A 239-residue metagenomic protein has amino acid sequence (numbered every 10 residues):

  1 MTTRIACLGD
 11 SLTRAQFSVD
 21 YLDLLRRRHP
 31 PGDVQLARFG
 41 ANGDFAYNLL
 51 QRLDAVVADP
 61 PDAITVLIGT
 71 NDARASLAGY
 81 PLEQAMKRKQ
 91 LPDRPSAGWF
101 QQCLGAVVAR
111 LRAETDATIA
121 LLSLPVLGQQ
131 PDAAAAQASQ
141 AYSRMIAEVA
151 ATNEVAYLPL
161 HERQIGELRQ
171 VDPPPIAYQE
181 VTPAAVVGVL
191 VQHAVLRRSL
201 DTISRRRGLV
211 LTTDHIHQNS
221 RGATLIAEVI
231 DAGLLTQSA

Functional and structural regions predicted by a protein language model:
M1-T65: Serine-esterase "nucleophile elbow" of acetyl-processing enzymes
T2, S238-A239: Short, flexible loop/turn segments with low-complexity composition
R27-R28, G32, N48-S238: Alpha-helical cap/lid subdomain in secreted, periplasmic, or secretory-pathway luminal O-acyl-processing enzymes
